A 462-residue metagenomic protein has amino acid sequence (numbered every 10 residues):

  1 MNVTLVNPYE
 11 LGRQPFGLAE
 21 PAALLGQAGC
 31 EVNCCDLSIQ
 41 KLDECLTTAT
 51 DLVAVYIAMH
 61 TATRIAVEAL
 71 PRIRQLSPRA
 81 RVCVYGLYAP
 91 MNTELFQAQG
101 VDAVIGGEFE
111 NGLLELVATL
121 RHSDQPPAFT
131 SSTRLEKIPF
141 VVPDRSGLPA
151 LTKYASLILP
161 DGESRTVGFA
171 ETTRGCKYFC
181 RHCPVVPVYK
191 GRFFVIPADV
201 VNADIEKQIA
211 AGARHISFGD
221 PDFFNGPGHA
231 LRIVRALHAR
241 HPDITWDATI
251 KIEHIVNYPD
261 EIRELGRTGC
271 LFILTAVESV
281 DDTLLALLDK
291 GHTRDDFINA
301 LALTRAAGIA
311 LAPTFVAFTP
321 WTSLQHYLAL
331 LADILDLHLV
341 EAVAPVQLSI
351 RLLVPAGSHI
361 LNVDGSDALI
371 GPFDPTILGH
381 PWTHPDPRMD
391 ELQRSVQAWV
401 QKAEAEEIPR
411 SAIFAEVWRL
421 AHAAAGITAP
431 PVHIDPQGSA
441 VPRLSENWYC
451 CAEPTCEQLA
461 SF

Functional and structural regions predicted by a protein language model:
M1-A210: Acidic, low-complexity intrinsically disordered segments
N2-V6, G26-Q27, C45-L52, R79 (+3 more regions): Radical SAM enzyme core and accessory elements
L25, A69-S77, I233, L237 (+3 more regions): Hydrophobic positions in alpha-helices of CheY-like receiver
A58, L87, P221-F223, T249-E253 (+3 more regions): Active-site beta-loop-alpha junctions enriched in small/polar residues
M91-T93, Y178, P227-G228, T283-L288 (+3 more regions): Flexible glycine/acidic-rich beta-alpha junction loops that bind and position SAM and/or redox cofactors in anaerobic
L95-L114, E264-F272, L331-I350: Structural recognition of alpha->loop->beta junctions
P149-A310: Radical SAM [4Fe-4S] cluster-binding motif and immediate context
L231-H238, S323-V340: Short, electropositive alpha-helical surface patch
